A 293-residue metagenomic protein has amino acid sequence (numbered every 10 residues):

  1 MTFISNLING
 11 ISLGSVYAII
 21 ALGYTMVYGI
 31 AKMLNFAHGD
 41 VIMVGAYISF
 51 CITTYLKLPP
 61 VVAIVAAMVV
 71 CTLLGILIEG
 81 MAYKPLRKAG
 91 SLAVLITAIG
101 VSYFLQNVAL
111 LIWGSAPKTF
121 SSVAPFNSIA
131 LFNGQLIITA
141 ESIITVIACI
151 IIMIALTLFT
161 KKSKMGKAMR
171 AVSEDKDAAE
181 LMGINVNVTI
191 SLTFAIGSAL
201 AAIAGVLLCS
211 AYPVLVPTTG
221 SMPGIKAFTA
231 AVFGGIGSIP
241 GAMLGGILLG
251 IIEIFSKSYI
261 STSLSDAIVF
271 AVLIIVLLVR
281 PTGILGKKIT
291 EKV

Functional and structural regions predicted by a protein language model:
M1-I20, I48, P59-A63, A89-A93 (+4 more regions): Membrane-interfacial amphipathic/re-entrant helices at transmembrane-helix boundaries
I8, I30-L77, M81, L86 (+1 more regions): Membrane-embedded helix boundary and interhelical linker motif in transport proteins
L13, Q135-L215, I239-L244: Helix-loop-helix "hairpin" substructures at the membrane interface of multi-pass membrane proteins
S15, Y24-A46, P60, K88-A93 (+7 more regions): Short, non-helical or kinked segments that cap or interrupt transmembrane helices
Y24, K57-V101, V108, L244-L249 (+1 more regions): Alpha-helical transmembrane segments within multi-pass membrane transporters and channels
A46-C51, A67-L74, V101-A109, A148-T157 (+4 more regions): Hydrophobic core segments of alpha-helical transmembrane domains in multi-pass membrane transport and ion-translocation
K57-V69, F194-A201, L207, A211-A271: Transmembrane alpha-helical segments in multi-pass inner-membrane proteins
L86-K162, T189, F255, I260 (+3 more regions): Transmembrane helix-bundle core of multi-pass membrane transporters and related energy-transducing complexes
